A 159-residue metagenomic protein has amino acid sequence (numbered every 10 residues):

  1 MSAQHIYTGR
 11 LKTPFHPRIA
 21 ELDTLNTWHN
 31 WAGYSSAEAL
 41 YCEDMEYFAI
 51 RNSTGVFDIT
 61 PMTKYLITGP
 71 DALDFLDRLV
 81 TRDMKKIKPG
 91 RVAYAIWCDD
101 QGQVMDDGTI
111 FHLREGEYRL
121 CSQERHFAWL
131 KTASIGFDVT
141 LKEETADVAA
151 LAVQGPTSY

Functional and structural regions predicted by a protein language model:
M1-C98, Q103: Acidic, proline/glycine-enriched N-terminal capping motif
D106-Y159: Acidic, low-complexity central loop/insert segments
